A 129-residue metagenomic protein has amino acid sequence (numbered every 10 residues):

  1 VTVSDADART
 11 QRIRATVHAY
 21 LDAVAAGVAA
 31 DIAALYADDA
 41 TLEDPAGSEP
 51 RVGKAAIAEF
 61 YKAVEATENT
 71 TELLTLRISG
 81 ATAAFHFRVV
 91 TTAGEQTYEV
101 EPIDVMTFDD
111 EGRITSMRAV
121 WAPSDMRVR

Functional and structural regions predicted by a protein language model:
V1-A34, D38, V128-R129: Short, low-complexity N-terminal intrinsically disordered segments enriched in polar/charged residues
T2-A8, A58-R129: A beta-strand edge to alpha-helix "cap/lid" segment located at domain peripheries
Y20-A23, L42-E43, V90: Alpha-helix C-capping/helix-to-loop hinge sites
A29-G80: A solvent-exposed, acidic/Ser-Thr-rich amphipathic alpha-helical stretch
